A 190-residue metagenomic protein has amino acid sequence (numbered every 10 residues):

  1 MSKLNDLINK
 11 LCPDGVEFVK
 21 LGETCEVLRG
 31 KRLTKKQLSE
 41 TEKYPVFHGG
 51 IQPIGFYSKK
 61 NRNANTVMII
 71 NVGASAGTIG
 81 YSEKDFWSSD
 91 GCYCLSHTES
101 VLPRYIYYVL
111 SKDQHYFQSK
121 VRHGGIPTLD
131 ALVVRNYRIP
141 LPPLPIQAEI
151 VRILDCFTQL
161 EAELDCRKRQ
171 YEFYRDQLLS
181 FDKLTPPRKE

Functional and structural regions predicted by a protein language model:
M1-E190: Charged, alpha-helix-forming regions
